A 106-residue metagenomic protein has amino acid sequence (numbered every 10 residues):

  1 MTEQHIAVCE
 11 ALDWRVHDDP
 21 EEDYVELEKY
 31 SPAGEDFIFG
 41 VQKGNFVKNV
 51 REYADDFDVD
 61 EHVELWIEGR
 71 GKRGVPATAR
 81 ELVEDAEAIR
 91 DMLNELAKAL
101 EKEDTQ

Functional and structural regions predicted by a protein language model:
M1-A33: Negatively charged, low-complexity tracts enriched in Asp/Glu with abundant Ser/Thr
T2-H5, H62-Q106: Ampiphathic alpha-helical segments that act as solvent-exposed interaction surfaces
C9-A11, D19, E28, V41-G44 (+3 more regions): Compositionally biased, intrinsically disordered low-complexity segments
D18, D23-E26, D36-I38, L65-W66 (+2 more regions): Aromatic-residue detector
D19, E26, N49-R51, M92-L93 (+1 more regions): Generic marker of "main functional regions" within proteins
G34-E84: Intrinsically disordered, low-complexity regulatory segments enriched in Ser/Thr/Pro and charged residues
